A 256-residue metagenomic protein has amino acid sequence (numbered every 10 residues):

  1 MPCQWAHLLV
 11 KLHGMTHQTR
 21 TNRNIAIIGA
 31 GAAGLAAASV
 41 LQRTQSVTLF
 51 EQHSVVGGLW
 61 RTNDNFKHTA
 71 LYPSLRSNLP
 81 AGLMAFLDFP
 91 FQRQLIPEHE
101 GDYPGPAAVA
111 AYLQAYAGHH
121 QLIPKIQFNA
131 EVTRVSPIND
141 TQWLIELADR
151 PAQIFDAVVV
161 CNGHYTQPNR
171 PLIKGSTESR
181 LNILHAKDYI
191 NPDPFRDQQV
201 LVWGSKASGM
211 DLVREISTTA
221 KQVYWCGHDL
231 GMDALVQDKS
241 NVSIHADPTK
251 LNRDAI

Functional and structural regions predicted by a protein language model:
P2-I25, R43-T44, T166-K187, N191: Extreme N-terminal leader/targeting segments of oxidoreductases
R23-T48, L212-R214: N-terminal Rossmann-like FAD-binding beta1-loop-alpha1 element of flavoenzymes
N24, D156, Q198, D254: Conserved acidic residues
Q42-F66, Y224-D233: Glycine-rich FAD pyrophosphate-binding loop
Q52-V55, L59-Y112: Glycine-rich active-site loop/strand segments that organize a redox cofactor
F91, G105-V109, K125, A157-T219 (+3 more regions): Glycine-rich dinucleotide-binding loop and its adjacent helix/turn
F128-Q142, H245-A255: A conserved short coil-to-beta-strand element within the FAD-binding core of flavoproteins
A148-A157: Core beta-strand elements of the Rossmann-like FAD/NAD(P) dinucleotide-binding domain in flavoenzyme oxidoreductases
